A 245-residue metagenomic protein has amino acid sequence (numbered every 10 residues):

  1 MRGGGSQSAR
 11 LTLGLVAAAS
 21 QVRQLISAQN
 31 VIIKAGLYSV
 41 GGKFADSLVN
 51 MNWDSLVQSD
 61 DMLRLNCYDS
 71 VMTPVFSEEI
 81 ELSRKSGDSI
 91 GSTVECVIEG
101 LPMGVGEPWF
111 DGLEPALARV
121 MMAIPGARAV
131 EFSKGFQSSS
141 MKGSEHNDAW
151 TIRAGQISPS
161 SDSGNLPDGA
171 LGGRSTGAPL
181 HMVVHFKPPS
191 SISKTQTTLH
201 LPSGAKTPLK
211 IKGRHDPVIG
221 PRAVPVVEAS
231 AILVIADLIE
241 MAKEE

Functional and structural regions predicted by a protein language model:
M1-L11, M103-E107, N165-L171, R214-P225: A short glycine/serine-rich beta->alpha loop
M1-W109: Glycine-rich, mobile lid/loop segments that gate access to catalytic sites or pores
G4, S8, S77, E81 (+4 more regions): Generic hydrophobic-segment detector
A9-A35, D111, P115-R119, A178-P189 (+1 more regions): Alpha-helical support elements that line or immediately flank enzyme active sites and cofactor-binding pockets
T12, G42, K142, S175-P179 (+1 more regions): Residue-level recognition of conserved structural "scaffold" positions that shape functional pockets and channels
T12-V16, V71-V75, S89-G91, P108 (+6 more regions): Conserved active-site and cofactor/substrate-binding residues in soluble primary-metabolism enzymes
G87-K206: Glycine-rich anion/phosphate-binding loop at the beta-strand->alpha-helix junction
P189-E245: Internal helix-turn-beta structural module
